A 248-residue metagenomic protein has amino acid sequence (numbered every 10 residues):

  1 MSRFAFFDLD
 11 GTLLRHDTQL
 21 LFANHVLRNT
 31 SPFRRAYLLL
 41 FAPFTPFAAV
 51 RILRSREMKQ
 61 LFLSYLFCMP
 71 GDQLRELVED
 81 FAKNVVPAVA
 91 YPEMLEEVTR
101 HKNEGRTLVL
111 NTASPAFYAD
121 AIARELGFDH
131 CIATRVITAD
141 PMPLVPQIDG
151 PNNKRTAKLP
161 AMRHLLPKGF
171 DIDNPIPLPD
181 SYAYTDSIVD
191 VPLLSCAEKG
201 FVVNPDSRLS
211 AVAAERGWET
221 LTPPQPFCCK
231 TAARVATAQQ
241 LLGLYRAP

Functional and structural regions predicted by a protein language model:
M1-R51: Active-site neighborhood of HAD-like aspartate-dependent phosphohydrolases
S2, E76, K83-P248: C-terminal cap/substrate-recognition subdomain and adjoining C-terminal extension of metal-dependent phosphatase-like
L14, V50, L66-F67, D120 (+2 more regions): Amphipathic alpha-helical interaction elements
D17, M69, A157: Conserved active-site and cofactor/substrate-binding residues in soluble primary-metabolism enzymes
T45-A48, I52, R56-G71, C131 (+1 more regions): Short, compositionally biased "basic patch" segments
E57-P92: Metal-dependent phosphoesterase signature
